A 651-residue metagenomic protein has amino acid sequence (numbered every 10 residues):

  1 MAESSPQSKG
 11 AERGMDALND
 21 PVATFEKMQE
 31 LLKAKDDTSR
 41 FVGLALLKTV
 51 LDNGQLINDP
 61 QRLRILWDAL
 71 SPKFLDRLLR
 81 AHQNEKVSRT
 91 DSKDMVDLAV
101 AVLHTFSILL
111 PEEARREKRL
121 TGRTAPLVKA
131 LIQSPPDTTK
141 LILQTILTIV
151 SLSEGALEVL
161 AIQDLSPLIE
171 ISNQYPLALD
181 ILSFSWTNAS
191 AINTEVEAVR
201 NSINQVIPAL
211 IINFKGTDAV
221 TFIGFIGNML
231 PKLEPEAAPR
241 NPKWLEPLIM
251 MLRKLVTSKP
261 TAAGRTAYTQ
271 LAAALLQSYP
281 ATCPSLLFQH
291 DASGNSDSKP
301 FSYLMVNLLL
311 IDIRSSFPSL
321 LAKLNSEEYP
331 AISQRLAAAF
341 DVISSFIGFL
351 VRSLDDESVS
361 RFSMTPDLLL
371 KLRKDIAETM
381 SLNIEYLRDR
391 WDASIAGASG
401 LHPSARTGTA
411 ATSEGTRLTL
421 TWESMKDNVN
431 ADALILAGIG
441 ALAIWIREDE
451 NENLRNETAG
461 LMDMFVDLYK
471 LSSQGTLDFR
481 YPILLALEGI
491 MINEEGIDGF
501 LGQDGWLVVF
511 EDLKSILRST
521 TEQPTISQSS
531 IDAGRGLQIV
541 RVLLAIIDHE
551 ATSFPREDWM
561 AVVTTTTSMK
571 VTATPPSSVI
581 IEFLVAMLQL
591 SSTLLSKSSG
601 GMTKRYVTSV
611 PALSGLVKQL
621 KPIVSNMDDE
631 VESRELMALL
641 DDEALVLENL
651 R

Functional and structural regions predicted by a protein language model:
A2-Q205, I212-T221, L230-E246, T261-G264 (+13 more regions): Elongated alpha-helical scaffolds that mediate protein-protein interactions in large eukaryotic proteins, primarily
A23-E26, L78-D94, E246-M250, P284-R335 (+5 more regions): Acidic, Ser/Thr- and Gly/Pro-rich intrinsically disordered linkers and low-complexity segments that flank or connect
L46-T49, L98-T105, Q144-T148, I181-F184 (+11 more regions): Core register positions within helices of long alpha-helical scaffolds
G224-M229, E246-V256, L271, Q289-H290: Long, low-complexity intrinsically disordered regions in eukaryotic proteins
P260-L275: Leucine-rich repeat domain C-terminal region
Q270, Q334-A337, L436, R480-L485 (+3 more regions): Amphipathic alpha-helical protein-interaction segments enriched in hydrophobic
S315, S319, S345, F349 (+7 more regions): Terminal, non-catalytic domain-edge segments
L324-E494: Alpha-solenoid helical-repeat scaffolds
